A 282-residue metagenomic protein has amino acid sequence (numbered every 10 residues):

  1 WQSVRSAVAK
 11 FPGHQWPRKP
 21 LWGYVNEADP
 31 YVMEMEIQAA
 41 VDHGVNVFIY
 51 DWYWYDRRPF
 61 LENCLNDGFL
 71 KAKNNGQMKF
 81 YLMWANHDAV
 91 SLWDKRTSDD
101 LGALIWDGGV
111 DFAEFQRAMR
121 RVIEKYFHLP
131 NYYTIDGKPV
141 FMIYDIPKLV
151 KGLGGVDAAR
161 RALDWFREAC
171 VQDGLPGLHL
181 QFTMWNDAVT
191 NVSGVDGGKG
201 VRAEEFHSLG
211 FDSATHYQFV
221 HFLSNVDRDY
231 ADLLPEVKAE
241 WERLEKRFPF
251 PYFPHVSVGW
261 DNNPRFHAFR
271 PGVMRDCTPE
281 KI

Functional and structural regions predicted by a protein language model:
W1-I282: Glycan-processing catalytic domains of CAZymes
